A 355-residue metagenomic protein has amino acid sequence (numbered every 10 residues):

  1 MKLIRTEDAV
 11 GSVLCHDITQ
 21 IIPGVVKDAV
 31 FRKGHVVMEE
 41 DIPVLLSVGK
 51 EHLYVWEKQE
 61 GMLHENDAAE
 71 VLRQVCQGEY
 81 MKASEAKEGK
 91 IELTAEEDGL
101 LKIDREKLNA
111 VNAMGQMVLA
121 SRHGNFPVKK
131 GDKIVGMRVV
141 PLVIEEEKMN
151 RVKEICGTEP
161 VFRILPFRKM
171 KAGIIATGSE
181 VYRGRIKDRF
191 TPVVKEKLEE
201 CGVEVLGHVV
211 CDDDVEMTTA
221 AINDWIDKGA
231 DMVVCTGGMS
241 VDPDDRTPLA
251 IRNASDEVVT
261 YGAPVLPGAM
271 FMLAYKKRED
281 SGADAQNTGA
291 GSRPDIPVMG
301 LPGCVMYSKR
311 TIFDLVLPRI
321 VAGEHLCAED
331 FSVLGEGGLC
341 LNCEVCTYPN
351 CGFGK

Functional and structural regions predicted by a protein language model:
M1-M149: Phosphate-interaction motifs
P43, E51-Y54, M81-A83, K90-E92 (+7 more regions): Structural motif
G49, R73-Y80, V128, R138 (+5 more regions): Structural signal for hydrophobic packing residues in well-ordered secondary-structure cores of soluble enzyme domains
Y80-A83, R122-F126, V139-P141, T158-P166 (+6 more regions): A generic local secondary-structure boundary/capping motif
A113-S121, N150-R163, F190-V193: Active-site glycine-rich loop that binds ribose-phosphate moieties when present
L142-E146, V181-G184, Y307: Short, well-ordered, mixed-charge alpha-helical segments that flank or form enzyme active sites
E159-D213, M217: Glycine-rich phosphate/diphosphate-binding loop of Rossmann-like nucleotide-binding domains
S179, R189, L206-G354: Short glycine/threonine-rich loop/turn motifs
